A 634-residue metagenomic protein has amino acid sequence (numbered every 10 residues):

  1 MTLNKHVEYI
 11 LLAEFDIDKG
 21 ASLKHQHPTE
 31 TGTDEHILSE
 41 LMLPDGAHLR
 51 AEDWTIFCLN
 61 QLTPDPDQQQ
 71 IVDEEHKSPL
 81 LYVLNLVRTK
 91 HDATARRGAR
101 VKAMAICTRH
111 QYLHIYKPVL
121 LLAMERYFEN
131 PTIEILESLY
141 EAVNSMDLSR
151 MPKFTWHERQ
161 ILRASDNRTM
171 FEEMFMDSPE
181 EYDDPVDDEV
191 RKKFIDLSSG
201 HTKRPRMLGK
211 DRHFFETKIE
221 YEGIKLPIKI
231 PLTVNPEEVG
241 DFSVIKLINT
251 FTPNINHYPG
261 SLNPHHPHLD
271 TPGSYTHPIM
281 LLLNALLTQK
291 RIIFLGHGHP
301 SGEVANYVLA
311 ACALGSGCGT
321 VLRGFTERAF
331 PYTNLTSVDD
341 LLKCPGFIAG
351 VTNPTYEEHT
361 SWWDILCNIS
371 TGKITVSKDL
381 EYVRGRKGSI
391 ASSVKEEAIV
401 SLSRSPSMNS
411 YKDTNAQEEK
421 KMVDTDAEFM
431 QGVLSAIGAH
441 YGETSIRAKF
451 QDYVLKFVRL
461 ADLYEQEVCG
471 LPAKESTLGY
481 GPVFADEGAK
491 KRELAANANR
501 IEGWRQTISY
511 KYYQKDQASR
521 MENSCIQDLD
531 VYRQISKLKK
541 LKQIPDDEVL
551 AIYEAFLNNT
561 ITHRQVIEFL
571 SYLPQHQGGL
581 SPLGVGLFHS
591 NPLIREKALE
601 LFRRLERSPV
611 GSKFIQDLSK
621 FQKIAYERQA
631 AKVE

Functional and structural regions predicted by a protein language model:
T2-G302, L309: N-terminal uDENN/longin-like adaptor modules and analogous extended polar/low-complexity scaffolding regions in large
F15, G20, Q26, E129 (+6 more regions): Short amphipathic alpha-helices and their capping/turn residues within compact interaction modules
P28-G32, V119-E129, Y140-N144, A305-C318 (+3 more regions): Amphipathic alpha-helical scaffolding segments
M280, L309, V321, R328-E634: A eukaryote-biased sequence property
